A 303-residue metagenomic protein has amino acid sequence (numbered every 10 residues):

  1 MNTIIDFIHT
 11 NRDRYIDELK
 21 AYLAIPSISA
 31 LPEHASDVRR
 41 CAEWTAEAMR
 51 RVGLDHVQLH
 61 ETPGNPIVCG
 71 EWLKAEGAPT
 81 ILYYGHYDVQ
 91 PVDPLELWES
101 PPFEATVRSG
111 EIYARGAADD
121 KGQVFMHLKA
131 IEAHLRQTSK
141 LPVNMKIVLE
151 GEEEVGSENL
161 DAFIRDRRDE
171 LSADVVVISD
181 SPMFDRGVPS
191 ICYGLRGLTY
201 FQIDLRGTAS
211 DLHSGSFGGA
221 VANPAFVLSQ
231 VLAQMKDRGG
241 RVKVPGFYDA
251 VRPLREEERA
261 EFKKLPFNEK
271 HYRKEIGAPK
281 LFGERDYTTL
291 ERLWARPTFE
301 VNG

Functional and structural regions predicted by a protein language model:
N2-A117, R136-V143: Acidic/His- and Gly-rich active-site-bordering loop/insert found across diverse amide/peptide-bond hydrolases
T10, R14, S36, R40 (+6 more regions): Conserved active-site and cofactor/substrate-binding residues in soluble primary-metabolism enzymes
D13, A24, R50, R136-S139 (+3 more regions): Generic secondary-structure signature for well-ordered alpha-helical cores
A46, F125-E132, D161, A225-A233 (+1 more regions): Predominant activation on well-ordered alpha-helical scaffold segments within soluble catalytic domains
I112, A118-G194: Acidic/histidine-rich catalytic neighborhood of metal-dependent amide-processing enzymes
I112-A114, A209-G215: Short small-residue beta-strand/loop micro-motif enriched in glycine and branched aliphatics
F184, Y193, S214-G303: Acidic-enriched catalytic cores of C-N bond-cleaving enzymes acting on peptides and small amides
S190-R206: Flexible glycine/proline-rich, aromatic-decorated loop/lid segments
